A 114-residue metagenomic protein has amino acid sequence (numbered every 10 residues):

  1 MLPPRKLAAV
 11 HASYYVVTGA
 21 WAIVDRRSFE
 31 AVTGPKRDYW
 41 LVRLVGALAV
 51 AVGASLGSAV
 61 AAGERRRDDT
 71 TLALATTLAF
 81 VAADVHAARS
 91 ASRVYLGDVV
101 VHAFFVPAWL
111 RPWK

Functional and structural regions predicted by a protein language model:
M1-K114: Short amphipathic, positively biased membrane-proximal segments that drive organelle/inner-membrane targeting
